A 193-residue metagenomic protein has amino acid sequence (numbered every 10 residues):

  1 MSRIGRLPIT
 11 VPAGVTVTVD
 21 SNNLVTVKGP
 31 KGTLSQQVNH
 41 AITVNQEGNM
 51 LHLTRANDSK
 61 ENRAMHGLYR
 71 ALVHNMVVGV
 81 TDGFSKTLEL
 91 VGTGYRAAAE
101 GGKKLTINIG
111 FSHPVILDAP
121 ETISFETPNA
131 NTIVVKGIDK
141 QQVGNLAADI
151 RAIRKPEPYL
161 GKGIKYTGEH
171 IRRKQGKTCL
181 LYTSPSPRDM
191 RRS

Functional and structural regions predicted by a protein language model:
S2-H66, R70-V78, D82-K136, K140-A148 (+2 more regions): N-terminal intrinsically disordered, cationic/polar leader segments that include organellar targeting peptides
Y182-S193: Single conserved hydrophobic/aromatic residue that forms the stacking wall/gate of nucleotide- or nucleobase-binding
